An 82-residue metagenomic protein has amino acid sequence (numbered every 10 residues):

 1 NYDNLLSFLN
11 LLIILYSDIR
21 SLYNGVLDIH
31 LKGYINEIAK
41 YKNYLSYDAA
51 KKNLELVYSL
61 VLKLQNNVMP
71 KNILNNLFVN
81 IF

Functional and structural regions predicted by a protein language model:
N1-D48, K52-N66, I73-F82: AAA+ P-loop NTPase domains with strong preference for DNA replication initiators and clamp-loader complexes
